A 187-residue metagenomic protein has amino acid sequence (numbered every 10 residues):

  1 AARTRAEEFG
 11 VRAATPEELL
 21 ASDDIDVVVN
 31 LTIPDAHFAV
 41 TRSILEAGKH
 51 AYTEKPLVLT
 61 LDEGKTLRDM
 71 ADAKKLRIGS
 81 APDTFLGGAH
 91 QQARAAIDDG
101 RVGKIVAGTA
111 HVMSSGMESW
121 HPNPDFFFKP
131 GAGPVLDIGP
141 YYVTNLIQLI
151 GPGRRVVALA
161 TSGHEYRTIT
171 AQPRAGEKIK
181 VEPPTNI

Functional and structural regions predicted by a protein language model:
A1-F9: N-terminal Rossmann-like dinucleotide-binding module
A2, V40, L67, Q92-A93: Aromatic/hydrophobic pocket-lining residues that form π-stacking "cages" and hydrophobic walls in ligand
E8-F9, A47, L149: Short, structured coil segments at secondary-structure junctions
V11-D23: Short acidic low-complexity segments
A14, Y52, R77-G79, T109 (+1 more regions): Structural detector of well-ordered beta-strand residues that form the stable sheet scaffold of enzyme domains
T15, V40, Y142-N145: Hydrophobic alpha-helical segments typical of transmembrane helices and their membrane-interface/capping positions
D26-V27, I33-P34, F38-F85, G100: Beta-strand-loop-alpha-helix segment that lines the small-molecule cofactor/substrate pocket of alpha/beta enzymes
T84-P184: Predominantly a Rossmann-like dinucleotide-binding segment in NAD(P)-dependent oxidoreductases
